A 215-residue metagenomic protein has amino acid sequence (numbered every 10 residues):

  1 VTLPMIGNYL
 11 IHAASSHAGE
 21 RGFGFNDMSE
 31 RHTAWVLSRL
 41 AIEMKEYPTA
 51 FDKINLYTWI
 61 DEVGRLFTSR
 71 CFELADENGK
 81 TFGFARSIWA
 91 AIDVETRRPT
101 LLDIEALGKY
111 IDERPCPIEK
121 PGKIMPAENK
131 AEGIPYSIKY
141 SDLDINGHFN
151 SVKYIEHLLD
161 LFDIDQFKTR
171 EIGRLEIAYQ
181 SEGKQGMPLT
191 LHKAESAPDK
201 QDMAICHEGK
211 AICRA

Functional and structural regions predicted by a protein language model:
V1-L37, F82-R86, I92-G173: Hot-dog-fold acyl-thioester-processing enzymes
H32-Y47, R170-E182: Small beta-barrel nucleic-acid-binding modules, principally OB-folds
R39, S69, Y140, R174 (+1 more regions): Short coil/loop residues immediately preceding or within conserved phosphate-binding loops of NTP-utilizing enzyme
E43-P126, Y179, G183-G186, A194-A215: HotDog/MaoC-like acyl-thioester-processing domains
F162, K193-A194: Alpha-helix C-terminal capping segments
